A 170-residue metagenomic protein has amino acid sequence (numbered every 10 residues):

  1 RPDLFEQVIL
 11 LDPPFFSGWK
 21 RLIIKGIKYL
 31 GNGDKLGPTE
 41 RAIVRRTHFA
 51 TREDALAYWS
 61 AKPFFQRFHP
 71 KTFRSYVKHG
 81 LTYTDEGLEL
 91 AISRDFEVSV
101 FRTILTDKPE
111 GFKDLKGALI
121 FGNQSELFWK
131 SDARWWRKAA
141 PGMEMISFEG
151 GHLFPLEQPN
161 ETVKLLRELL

Functional and structural regions predicted by a protein language model:
R1-I23: Conserved hydrolase catalytic core segment
W19-I24, S131-D132, P159: Short aromatic-enriched loop/helix-cap "lid" or pocket-rim segments at secondary-structure transitions that line
L22-G33: Short, flexible, mixed-charge acidic loops at enzyme active sites
A42, R46-A118, Q124: Alpha/beta-hydrolase
P109-G150: Conserved loop-alpha-helix segment in the C-terminal half of the alpha/beta-hydrolase fold that carries the catalytic
F148-V163: Catalytic histidine-centered segment of alpha/beta-hydrolase-like enzymes
L165-L169: C-terminal alpha-helix
